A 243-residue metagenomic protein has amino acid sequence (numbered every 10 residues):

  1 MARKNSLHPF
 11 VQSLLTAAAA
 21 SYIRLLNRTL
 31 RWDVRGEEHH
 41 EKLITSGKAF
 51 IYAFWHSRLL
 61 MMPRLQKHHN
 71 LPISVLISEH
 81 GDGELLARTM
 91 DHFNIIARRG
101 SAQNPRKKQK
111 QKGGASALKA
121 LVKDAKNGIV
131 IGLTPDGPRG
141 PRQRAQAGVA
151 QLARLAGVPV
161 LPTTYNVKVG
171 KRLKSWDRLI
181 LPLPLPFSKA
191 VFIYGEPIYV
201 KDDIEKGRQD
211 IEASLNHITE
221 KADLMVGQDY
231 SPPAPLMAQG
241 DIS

Functional and structural regions predicted by a protein language model:
M1-Q66, P72, R88, I95-I96 (+3 more regions): Membrane-anchoring hydrophobic helices of lipid-metabolizing enzymes
N5, Q143-I204: A cross-family acyltransferase "interaction/gating" segment
D33, W55, Q111-A115, R142: A conditional alpha-helix N-cap/helix-loop micro-motif detector
I51-A53, L76, G132-T134: Structural motif
S78-N127: Conserved nucleotide-cofactor-binding alpha/beta core module
L118-L152, A156: Catalytic-site beta-strand/loop segments enriched in glycine and acidic/polar residues
